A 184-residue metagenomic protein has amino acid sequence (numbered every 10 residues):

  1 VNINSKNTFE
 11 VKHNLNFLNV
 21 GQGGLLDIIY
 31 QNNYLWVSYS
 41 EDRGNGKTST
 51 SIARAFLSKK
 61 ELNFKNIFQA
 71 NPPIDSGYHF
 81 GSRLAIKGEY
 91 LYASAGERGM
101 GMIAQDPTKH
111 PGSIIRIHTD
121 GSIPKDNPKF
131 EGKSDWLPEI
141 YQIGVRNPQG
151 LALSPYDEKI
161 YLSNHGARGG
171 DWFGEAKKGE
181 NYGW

Functional and structural regions predicted by a protein language model:
V1-M102, G150-G166: Acidic, Gly/Ser/Thr-rich repeat motifs that build Ca2+-stabilized beta-propeller blades
G23-L25, E97-W184: Beta-propeller domain segments
